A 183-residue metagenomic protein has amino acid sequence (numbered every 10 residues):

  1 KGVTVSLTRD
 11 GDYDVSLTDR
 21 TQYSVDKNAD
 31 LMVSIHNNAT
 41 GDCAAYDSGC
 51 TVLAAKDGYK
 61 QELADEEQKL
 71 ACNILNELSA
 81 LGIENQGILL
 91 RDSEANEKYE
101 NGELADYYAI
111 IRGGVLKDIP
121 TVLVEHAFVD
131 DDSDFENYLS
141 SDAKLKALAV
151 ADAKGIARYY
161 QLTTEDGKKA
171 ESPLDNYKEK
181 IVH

Functional and structural regions predicted by a protein language model:
K1-H183: Active-site-proximal helix/loop segments of hydrolytic enzymes
